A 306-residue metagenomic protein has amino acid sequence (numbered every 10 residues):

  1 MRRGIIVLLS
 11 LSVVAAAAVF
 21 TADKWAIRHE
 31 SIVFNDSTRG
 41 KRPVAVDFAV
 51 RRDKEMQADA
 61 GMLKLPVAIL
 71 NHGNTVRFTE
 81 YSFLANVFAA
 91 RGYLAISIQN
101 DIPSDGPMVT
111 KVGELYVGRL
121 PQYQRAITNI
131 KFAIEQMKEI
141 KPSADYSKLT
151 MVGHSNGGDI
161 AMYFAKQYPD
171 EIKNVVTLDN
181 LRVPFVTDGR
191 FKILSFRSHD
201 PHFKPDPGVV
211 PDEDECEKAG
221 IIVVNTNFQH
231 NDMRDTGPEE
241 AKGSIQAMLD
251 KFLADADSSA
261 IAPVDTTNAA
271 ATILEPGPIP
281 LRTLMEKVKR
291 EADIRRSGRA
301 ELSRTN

Functional and structural regions predicted by a protein language model:
G4, S12-Q57, P263: An N-terminal hydrophobic leader/cap segment in hydrolases
V33-A144: Serine-hydrolase catalytic machinery in alpha/beta-hydrolase-like enzymes
K64-V67, R91-L94, Y146-K148, D170-N174 (+2 more regions): Loop/turn elements at helix/coil->beta-strand transitions in domains of secreted/extracellular proteins
I134-G189: Primarily recognizes the serine-hydrolase "nucleophile elbow" in alpha/beta-hydrolase and SGNH/GDSL folds
F185-R190, E213-E217: Short, conserved loop/helix-junction motifs that constitute active-site signature segments in enzyme catalytic cores
L194-R197: Short beta-strand/loop motif that positions the catalytic acidic residue of the alpha/beta-hydrolase fold
H202-V209: Conserved alpha/beta-hydrolase "acid-adjacent" motif
A219-G298: C-terminal catalytic histidine-bearing segment of alpha/beta-hydrolase fold enzymes
